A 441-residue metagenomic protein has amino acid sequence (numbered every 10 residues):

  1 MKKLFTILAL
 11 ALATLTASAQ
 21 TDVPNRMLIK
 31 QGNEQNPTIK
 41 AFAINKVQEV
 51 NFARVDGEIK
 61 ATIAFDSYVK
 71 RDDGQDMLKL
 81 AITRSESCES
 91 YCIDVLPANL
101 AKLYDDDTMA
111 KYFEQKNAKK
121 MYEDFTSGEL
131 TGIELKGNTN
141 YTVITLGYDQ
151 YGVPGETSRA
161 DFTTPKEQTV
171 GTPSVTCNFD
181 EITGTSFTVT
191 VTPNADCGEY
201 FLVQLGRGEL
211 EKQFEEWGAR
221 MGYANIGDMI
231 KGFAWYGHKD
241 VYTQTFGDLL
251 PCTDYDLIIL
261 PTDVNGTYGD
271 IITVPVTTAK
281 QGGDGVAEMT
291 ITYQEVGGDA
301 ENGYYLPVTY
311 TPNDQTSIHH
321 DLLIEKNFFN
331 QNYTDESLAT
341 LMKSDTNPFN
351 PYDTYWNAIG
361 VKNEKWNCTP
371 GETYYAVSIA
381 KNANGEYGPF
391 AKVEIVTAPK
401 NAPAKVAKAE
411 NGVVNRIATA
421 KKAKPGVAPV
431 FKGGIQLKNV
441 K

Functional and structural regions predicted by a protein language model:
M1-R26, I82, V191, Y310: Bacterial Sec-dependent N-terminal signal peptides
V23, F65-K79, D124-E129, N178-T188 (+3 more regions): Ser/Thr- and Asn-enriched, surface-exposed coil loops between beta-strands
G57-F65, T169-C177, G283-T292: Proline-enriched interdomain boundary motifs that mark the N-terminal boundary and often initiate the first structured
I82-M109, T188, T192-Y223, Y304-L341: Solvent-exposed loop/turn segments flanking beta-strands in beta-repeat/beta-sandwich domains
E129, Q150-V170, D263-G285, K381-K408: Extracellular fibronectin type III
G132-N140, A234-K239, T245-D254, F349-A358 (+1 more regions): Surface-exposed, short loops/turns at beta-strand junctions within beta-sandwich domains
T145-G147, I259-P261, S378-A380: Conserved structural position at the C-terminal beta-strand of extracellular beta-sandwich adhesion modules
T176-V191, T290-N313, A404-K441: Compositionally biased low-complexity segments at domain edges in trafficked proteins and select soluble regulators
